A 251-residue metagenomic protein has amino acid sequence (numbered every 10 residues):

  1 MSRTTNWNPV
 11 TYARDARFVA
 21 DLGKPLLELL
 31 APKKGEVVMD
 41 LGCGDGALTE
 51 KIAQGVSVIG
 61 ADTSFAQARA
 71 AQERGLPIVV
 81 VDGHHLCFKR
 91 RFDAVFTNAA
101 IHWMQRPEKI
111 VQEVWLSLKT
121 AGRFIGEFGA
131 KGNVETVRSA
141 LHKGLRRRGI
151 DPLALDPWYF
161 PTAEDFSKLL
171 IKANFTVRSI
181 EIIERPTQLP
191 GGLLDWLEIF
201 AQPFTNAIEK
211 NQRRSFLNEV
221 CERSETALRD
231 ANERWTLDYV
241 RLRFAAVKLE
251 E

Functional and structural regions predicted by a protein language model:
M1-E36, A47-K51, Q67: Conserved class I S-adenosyl-L-methionine
M39-L86: Class I SAM-dependent methyltransferase SAM/SAH-binding core
H84-V95: A short acidic, Gly/Pro-enriched loop at the edge of an enzyme's catalytic core that lines a small-molecule cofactor
A94-P107: A short SAM/SAH-binding and catalytic strip from SAM-dependent methyltransferases
E108-R123: A short glycine-rich, Lys/Arg-flanked "PGG" loop and its adjoining helix->strand segment in the class I
I125-R148: Conserved class I S-adenosyl-L-methionine
W158-A173: Short alpha-helix
R178-N232: C-terminal helical/coil "lid" or tail adjacent to the Rossmann-like core of SAM-dependent
